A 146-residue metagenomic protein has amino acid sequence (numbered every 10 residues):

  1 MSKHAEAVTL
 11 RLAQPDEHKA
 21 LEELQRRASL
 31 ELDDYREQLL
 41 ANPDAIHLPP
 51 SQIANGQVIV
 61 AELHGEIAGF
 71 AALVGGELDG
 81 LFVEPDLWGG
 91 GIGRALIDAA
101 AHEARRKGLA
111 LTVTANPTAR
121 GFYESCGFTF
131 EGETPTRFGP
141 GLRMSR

Functional and structural regions predicted by a protein language model:
M1-D16: Conserved N-terminal entry element of GNAT/NAT acetyltransferase domains
H18, E22-L48: Conserved GNAT-fold acetyl-CoA-binding loop/helix
P49-V60, E77: A short helix-loop-beta-strand connector motif used in the catalytic cores of GNAT acetyltransferases and, in some
V60, E66-F82: Conserved beta-strand in the GNAT
D79, E84-W88, N116: Residue-level recognition of the GNAT/N-acetyltransferase active site
L87, G91-A99: Conserved acetyl-CoA pyrophosphate-binding loop and the N-cap/start of the following alpha-helix in GNAT-like
R94, N116-G141: Conserved active-site alpha-helix within GNAT-family acetyltransferase domains
A104-N116: Conserved GNAT acetyl-CoA-binding A-motif
